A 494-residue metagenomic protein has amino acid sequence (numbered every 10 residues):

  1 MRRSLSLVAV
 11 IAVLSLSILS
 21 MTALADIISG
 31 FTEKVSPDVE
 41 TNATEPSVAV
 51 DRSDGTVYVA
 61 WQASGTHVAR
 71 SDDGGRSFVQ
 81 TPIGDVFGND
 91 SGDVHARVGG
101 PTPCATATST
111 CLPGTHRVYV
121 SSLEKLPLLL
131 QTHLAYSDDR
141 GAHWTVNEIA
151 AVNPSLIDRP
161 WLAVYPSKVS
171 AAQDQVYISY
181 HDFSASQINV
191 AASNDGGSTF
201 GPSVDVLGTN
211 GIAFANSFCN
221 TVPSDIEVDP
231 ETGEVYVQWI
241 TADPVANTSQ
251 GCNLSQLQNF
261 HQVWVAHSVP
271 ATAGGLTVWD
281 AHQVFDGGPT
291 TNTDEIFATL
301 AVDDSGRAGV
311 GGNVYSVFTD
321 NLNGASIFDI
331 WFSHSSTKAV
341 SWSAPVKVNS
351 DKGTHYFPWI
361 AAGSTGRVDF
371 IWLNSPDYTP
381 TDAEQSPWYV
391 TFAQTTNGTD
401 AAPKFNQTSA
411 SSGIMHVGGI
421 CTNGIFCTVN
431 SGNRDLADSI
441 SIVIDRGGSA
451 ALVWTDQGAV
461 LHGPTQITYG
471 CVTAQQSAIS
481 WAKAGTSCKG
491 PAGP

Functional and structural regions predicted by a protein language model:
M1-A9: Bacterial N-terminal signal peptides that target proteins for export
L5-S6, L19, V222, D377: Intrinsically disordered low-complexity regions specifically enriched for long asparagine
V8-S20: Bacterial N-terminal signal peptides
A25-P494: Extracellular, repeat-based ectodomains that mediate carbohydrate processing or recognition
